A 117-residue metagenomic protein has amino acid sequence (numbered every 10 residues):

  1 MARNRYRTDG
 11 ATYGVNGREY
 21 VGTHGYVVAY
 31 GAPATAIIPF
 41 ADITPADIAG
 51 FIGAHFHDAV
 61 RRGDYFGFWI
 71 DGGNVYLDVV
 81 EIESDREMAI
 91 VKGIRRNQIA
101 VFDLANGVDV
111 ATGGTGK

Functional and structural regions predicted by a protein language model:
M1-K117: Conserved, structured core segments of small domains
